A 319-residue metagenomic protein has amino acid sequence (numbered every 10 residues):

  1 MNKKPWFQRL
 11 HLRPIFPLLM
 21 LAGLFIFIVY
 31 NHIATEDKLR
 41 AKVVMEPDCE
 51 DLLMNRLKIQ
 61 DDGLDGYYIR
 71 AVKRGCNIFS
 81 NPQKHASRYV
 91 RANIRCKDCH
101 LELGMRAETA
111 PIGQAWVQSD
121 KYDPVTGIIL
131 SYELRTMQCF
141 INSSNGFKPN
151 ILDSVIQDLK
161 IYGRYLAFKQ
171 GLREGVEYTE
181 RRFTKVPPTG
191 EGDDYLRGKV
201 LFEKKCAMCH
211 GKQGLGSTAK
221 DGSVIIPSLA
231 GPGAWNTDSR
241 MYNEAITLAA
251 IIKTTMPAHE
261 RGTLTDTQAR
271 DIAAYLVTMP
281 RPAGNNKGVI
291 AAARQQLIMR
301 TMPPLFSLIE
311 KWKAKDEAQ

Functional and structural regions predicted by a protein language model:
M1-H11: N-terminal Lys/Arg-rich, disordered targeting/topogenic segments
P14-Y30: Hydrophobic membrane-insertion alpha-helices, especially the h-region of bacterial N-terminal signal peptides
Y30-N31, R135, N142-G175, R261-W312: C-terminal capping alpha-helices of c-type cytochrome domains
I33-P47: Ser/Thr/Pro/Gly-rich low-complexity linker/stalk segments immediately outside membranes or between
R40-A41, C139-N142, Y162-V200, A207-D238: Accessory recognition modules or surfaces
L52-Y89, F168-F202, S217-T218: Electrostatic cytochrome c docking/interface patches
I69-R74, R106-P149, L159, V224-A283: Extracytoplasmic electron-transfer domains, predominantly the class I c-type cytochrome c fold
G75, N93-G104, L159, G198-G214 (+1 more regions): The canonical Cys-X-X-Cys-His
